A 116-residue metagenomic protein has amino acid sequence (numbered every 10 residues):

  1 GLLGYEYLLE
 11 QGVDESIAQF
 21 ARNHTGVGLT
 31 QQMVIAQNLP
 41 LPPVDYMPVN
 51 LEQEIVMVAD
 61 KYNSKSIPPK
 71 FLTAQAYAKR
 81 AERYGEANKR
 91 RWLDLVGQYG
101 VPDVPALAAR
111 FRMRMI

Functional and structural regions predicted by a protein language model:
G1-G12: An active-site-proximal "capping" alpha-helix that borders the catalytic cofactor pocket
Y5, A18, L93: Short glycine-/small-residue-rich flexible loop motifs, especially phosphate/cofactor-binding loops
E10-E15, Q31-I116: Divalent metal-dependent phosphate-bond-processing catalytic cores, especially two-metal-ion Mg2+/Mn2+ enzymes that act
F20-H24, Q98: Short acidic/histidine-centered micro-motifs embedded in hydrophobic/aromatic stretches that mark compact functional
V27-G28: A short structural micro-motif
